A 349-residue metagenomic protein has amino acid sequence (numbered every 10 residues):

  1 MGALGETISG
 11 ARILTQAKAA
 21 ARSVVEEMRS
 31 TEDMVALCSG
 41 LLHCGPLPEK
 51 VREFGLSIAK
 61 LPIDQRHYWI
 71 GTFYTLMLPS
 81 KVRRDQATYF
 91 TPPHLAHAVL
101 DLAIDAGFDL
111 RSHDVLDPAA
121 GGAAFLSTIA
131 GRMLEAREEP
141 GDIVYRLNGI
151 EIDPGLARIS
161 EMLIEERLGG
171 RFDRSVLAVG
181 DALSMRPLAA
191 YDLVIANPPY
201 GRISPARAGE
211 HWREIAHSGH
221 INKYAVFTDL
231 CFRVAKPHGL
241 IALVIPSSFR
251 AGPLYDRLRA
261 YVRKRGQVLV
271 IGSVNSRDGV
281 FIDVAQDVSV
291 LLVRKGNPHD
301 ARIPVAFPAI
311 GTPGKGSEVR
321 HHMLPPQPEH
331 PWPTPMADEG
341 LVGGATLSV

Functional and structural regions predicted by a protein language model:
M1-E166, D181, P198, A251-R259: Class I S-adenosyl-L-methionine
D85, F90, H94-L95, A120-S127 (+4 more regions): Signature of N6-adenine DNA methyltransferases within the class I
